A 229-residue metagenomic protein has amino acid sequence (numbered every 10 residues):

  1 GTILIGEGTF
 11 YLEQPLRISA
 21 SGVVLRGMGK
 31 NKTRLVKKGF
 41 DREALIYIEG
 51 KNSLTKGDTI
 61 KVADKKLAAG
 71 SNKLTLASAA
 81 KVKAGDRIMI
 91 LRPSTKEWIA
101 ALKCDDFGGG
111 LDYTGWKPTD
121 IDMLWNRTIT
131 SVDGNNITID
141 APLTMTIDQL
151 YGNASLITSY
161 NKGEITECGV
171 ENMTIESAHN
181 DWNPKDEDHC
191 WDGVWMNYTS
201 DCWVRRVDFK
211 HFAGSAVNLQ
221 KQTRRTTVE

Functional and structural regions predicted by a protein language model:
G1-V24, M28-D41, A80, P93-W125 (+1 more regions): N-terminal extracellular ligand-recognition/capping segment immediately after the signal peptide
P15, E43-L45, K73, G193 (+1 more regions): Structural detector of coil-to-beta-strand junctions
G22, M28-N31, T166-S177, S200-H211 (+1 more regions): Right-handed parallel beta-helix
V23-N72, A77, T138-S155, Y160-G163 (+1 more regions): Right-handed parallel beta-helix/beta-spiral solenoid domain characteristic of secreted/periplasmic
I121, K185-E187, M196-Y198, F209-K210 (+1 more regions): Low-complexity, polar/charged sequence tracts that form flexible coils or short amphipathic helices and often embed
